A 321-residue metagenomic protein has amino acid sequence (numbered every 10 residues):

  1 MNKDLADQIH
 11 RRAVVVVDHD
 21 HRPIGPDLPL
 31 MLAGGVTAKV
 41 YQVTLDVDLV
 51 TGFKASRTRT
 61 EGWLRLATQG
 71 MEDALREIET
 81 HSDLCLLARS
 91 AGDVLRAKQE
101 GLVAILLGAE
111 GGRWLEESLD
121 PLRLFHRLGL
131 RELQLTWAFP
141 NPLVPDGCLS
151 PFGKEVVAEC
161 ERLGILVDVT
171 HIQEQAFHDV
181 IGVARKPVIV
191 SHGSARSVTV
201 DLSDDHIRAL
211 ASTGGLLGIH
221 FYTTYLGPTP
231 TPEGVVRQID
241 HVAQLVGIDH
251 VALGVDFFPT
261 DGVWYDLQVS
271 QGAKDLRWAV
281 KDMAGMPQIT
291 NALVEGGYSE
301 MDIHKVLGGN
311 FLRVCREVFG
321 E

Functional and structural regions predicted by a protein language model:
M1-K154, R196-E321: N-terminal hydrophobic targeting/anchoring segments and the immediately downstream early-domain regions of hydrolases
P23, E174-Q175: Short acidic loop-to-helix transition motifs that present clustered carboxylates
C85-L86, I165-I172: Catalytic beta/alpha-barrel core
G92, S118-L122, A176-K186: Distinct, well-ordered alpha-helical segments
L149-G164, V180-V188, L245, I289: Alpha-helix-loop-beta-strand connector modules within alpha/beta enzyme cores
L163-L166, K186-V190, T199-V200, H206: Phosphate/pyrophosphate-binding betaalpha-module
H178-S194, Q271-W278: A short alpha/beta connector and helix-capping loop motif
